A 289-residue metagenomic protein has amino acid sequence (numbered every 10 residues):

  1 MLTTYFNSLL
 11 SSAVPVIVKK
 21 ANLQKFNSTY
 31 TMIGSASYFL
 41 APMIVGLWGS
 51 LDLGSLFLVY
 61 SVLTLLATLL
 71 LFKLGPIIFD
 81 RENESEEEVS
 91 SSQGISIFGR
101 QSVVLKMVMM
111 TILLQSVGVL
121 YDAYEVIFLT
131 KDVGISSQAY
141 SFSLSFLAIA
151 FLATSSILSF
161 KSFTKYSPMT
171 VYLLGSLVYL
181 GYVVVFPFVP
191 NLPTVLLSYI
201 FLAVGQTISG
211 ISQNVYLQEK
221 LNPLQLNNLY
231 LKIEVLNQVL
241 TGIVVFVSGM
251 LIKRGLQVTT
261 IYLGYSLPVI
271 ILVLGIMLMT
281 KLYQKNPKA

Functional and structural regions predicted by a protein language model:
M1-G46, K106, L114-D122, L144-L147 (+2 more regions): Substrate-agnostic recognition of the 12-TM MFS/MFS-like secondary transporter fold
L10, V16, F57-S85, L278-A289: Helix-loop junctions on the cytosolic side of multi-pass membrane transporters, especially the intracellular loop
F39-Y60, K131-D132, G242-Y262: Transmembrane alpha-helix termini and helix-breaking/packing motifs in multi-pass membrane transporters
G49, T154-S167, I252-K253: Helix-to-loop junctions at the C-terminal end of transmembrane segments in multipass secondary transporters
L53-L58, S96-S155: A single, central transmembrane helix in multi-pass transporters
S61, M169-V184, S266: Structural signature of the two symmetry-related core transmembrane helices
I77-V108: Juxtamembrane intracellular "pre-TM" segments in multi-pass secondary transporters
V185-Y199: Helix-loop junctions at membrane interfaces in 12-TM secondary transporters
